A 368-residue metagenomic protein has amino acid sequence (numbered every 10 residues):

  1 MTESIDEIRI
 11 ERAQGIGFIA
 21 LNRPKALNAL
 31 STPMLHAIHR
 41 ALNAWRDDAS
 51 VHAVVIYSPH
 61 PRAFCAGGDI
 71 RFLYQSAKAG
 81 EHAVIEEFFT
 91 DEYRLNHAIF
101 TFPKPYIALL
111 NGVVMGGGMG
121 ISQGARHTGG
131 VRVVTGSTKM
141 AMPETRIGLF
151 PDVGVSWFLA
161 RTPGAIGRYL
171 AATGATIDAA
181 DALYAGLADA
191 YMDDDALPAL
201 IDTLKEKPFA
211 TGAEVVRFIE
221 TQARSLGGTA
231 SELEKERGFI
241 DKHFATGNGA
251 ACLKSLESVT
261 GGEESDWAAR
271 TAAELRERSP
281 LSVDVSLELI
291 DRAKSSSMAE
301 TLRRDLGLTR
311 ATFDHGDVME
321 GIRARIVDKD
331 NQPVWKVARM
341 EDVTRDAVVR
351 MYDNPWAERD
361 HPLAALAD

Functional and structural regions predicted by a protein language model:
M1-Y57, H97, L366-D368: Conserved CoA-thioester-binding segment of acyl-CoA-metabolizing enzymes
I56, D69, I121-S122, D181-A182 (+2 more regions): Hydrophobic/aromatic residues within transmembrane alpha-helices of multi-pass small-molecule transporters
S58-R94, R146-G148, M351: Glycine- (often His-adjacent) and acidic-residue-rich active-site loop that binds/positions the CoA thioester
I99-I147, Y169-A179, A190: Glycine-rich beta-to-alpha active-site loop
G154, R161-E214: Contiguous mid-protein beta-loop-alpha structural module that forms a pocket-lining wall or clamp of enzyme active
D193-L275: Amphipathic alpha-helical blocks and their helix-capping loop/short-beta junctions
L253-G262, W267-G307, A311-D317: Substrate-recognition/cap regions that form aromatic- and gly/pro-loop-enriched pockets for small-molecule ligands
L308, G316, E320-D368: C-terminal amphipathic alpha-helical interaction region
